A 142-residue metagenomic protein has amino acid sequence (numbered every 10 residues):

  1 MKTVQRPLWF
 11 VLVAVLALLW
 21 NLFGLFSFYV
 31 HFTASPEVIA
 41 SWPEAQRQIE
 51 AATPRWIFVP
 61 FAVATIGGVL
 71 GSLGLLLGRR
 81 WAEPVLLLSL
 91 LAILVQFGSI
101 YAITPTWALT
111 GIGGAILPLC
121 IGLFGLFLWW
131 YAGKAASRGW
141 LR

Functional and structural regions predicted by a protein language model:
M1-R142: Topology signature of small-to-medium multi-pass alpha-helical membrane proteins
